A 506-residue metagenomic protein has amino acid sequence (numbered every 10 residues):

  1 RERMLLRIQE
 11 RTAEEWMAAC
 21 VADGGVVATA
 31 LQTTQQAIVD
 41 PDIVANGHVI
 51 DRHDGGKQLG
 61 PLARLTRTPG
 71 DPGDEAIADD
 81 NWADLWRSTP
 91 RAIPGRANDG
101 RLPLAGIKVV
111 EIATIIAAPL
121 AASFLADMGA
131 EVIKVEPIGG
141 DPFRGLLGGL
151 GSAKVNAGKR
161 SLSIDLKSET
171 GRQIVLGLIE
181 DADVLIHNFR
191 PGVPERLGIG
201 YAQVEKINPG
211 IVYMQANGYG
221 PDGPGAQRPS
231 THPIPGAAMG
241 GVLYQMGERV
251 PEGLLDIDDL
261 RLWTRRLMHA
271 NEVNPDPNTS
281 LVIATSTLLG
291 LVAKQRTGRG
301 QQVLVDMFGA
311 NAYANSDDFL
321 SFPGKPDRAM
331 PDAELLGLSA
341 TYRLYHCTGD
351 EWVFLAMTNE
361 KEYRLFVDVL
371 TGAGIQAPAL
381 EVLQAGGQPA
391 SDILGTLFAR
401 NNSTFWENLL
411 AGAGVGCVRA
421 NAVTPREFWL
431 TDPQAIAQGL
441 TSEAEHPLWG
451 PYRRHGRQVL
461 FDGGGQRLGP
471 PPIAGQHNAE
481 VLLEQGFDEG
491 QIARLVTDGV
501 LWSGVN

Functional and structural regions predicted by a protein language model:
R1-G24, T341-C417: Aromatic-enriched alpha-helical interface/lid elements that frame and gate functional surfaces
L6, R11-W16, D51-R52, R67-P69 (+4 more regions): N-terminal helix-loop segment corresponding to the beta1-alpha1 unit of nucleotide/adenylate-binding folds
M17, V21-P72, E407, G412-L468: A glycine-rich dinucleotide-binding beta-alpha-beta segment and adjacent secondary-structure elements that constitute
T34-Q36, G218-G220, M307-Y313, M357-E362 (+1 more regions): Glycine-rich beta-alpha junction loops
H53-G56, A76, D327-G337, Y342-L344 (+4 more regions): Short Gly/Pro-enriched turn/cap motifs at secondary-structure boundaries
S161-S163, P235, E351-M357, R467: Short hydrophobic-aromatic micro-motifs
V282-V292, G309-N315, F322-A377: Glycine-rich, aromatic-lined ligand/substrate-binding cores of catalytic and carbohydrate-binding domains
G300-F308: Conserved C-terminal helix/linker of AAA+ ATPases
